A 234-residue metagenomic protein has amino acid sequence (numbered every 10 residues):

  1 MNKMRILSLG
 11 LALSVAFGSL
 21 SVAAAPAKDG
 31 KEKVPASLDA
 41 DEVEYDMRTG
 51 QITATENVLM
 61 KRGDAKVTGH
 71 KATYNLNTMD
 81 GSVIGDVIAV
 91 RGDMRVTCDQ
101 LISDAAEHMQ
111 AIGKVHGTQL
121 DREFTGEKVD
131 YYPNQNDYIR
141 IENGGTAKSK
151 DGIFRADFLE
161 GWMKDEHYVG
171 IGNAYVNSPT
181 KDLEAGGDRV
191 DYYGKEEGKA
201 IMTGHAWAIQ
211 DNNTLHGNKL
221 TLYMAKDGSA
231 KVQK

Functional and structural regions predicted by a protein language model:
M1-G10: Bacterial N-terminal signal peptides that target proteins for export
G10-S19: Bacterial N-terminal signal peptides
A23-K234: N-terminal amphipathic/hydrophobic interface segments
